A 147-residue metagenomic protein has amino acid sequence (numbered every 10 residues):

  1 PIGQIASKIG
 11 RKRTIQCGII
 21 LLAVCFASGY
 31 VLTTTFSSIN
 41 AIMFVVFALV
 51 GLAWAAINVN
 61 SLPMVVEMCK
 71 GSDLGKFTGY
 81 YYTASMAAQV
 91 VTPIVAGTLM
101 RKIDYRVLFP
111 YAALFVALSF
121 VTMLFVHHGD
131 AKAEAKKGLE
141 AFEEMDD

Functional and structural regions predicted by a protein language model:
P1-R11, M100: Helix-to-loop junctions at the C-terminal end of transmembrane segments in multipass secondary transporters
K8-I20: Cytoplasmic membrane-interface "Motif A"-like loop-to-helix N-cap segments of 12-TM Major Facilitator Superfamily
L21-S37: C-terminal ends and interior cores of transmembrane alpha-helices in multi-pass membrane transporters/permeases
N40-A56: Hydrophobic core of transmembrane alpha-helices in multi-pass small-molecule transporters, especially MFS/SLC-type
A56-C69: Intracellular juxtamembrane helix-capping segments at the cytosolic ends of symmetry-related transmembrane helices
C69-Y81: Loop-to-transmembrane helix entry/capping segments in MFS-fold secondary transporters and related SLC/MFSD carriers
T98-V116: A membrane-interface helix-boundary motif in multi-pass transporters
H128-D147: Intrinsic disorder in cytosolic terminal tails and internal cytosolic loops of multi-pass membrane transporters
